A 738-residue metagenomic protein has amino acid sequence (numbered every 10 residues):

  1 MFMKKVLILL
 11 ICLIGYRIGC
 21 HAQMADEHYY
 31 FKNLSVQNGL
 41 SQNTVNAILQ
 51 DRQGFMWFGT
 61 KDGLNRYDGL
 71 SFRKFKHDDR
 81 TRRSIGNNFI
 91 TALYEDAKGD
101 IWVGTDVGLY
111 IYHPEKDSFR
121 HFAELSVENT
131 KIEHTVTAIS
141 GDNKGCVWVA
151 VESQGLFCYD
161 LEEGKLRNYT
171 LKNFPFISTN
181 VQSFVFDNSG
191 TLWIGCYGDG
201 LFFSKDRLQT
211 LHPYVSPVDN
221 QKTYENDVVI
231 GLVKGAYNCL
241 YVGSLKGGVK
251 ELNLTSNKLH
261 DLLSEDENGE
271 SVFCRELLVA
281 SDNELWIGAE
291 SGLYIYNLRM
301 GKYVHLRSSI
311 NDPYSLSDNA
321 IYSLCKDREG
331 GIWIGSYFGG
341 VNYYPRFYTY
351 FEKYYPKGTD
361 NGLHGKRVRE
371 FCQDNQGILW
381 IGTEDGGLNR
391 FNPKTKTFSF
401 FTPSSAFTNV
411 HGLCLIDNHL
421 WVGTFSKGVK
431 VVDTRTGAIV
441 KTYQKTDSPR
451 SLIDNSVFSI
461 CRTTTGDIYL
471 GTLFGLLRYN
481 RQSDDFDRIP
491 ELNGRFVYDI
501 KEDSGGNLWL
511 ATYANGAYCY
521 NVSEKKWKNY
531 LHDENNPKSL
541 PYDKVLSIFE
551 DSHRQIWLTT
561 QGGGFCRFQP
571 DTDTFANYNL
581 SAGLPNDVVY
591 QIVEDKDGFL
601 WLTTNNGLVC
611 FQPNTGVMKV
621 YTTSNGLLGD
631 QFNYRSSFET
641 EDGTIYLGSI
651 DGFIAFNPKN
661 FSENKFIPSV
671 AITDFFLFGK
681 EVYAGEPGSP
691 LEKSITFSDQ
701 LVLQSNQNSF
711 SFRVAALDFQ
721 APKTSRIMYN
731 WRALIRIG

Functional and structural regions predicted by a protein language model:
M1-Y29, I48, F55, W148 (+3 more regions): Bacterial Sec-dependent N-terminal signal peptides
C20-R52, M56, H77-I90, E128-E133 (+15 more regions): Residue-level "micro-hotspots" composed of small/polar
D26-V36, S71-H77, D117-L125, K165-Y169 (+10 more regions): Trp- and S/T/G-rich repeat-edge/linker motifs of beta-rich repeat architectures
Q50-Q53, E95-K98, G141-K144, F186-S189 (+10 more regions): Residue-level detector of Asp-centered blade-edge/turn motifs that repeat once per structural unit in beta-propeller
F55-W57, D100-W102, C146-W148, L192-W193 (+10 more regions): Conserved beta-propeller blade signature
D62-L64, V107-Y110, S153-L156, Y197-L201 (+10 more regions): Loop/turn residues immediately N-terminal
D68-S71, H113-D117, D160-G164, K205-Q209 (+10 more regions): Short loop/turn segments that connect beta-strands within beta-propeller blades
T137, W148-Q154, F176-S183, N188 (+1 more regions): Solenoidal tandem-repeat scaffolds enriched in leucines and small polar residues
